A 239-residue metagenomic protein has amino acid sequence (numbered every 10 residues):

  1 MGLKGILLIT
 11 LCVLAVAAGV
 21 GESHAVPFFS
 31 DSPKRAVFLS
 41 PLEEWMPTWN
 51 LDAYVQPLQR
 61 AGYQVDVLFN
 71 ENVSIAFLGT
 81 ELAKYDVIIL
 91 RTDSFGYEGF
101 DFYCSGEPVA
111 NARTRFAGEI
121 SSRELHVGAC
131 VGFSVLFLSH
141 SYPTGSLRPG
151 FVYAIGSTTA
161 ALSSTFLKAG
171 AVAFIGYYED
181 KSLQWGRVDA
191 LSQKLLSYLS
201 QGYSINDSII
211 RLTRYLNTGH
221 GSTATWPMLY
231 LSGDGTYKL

Functional and structural regions predicted by a protein language model:
M1-F28, I88, F166, A171: Secretory targeting signatures
V26-R113: A domain-level signal for caspase-like cysteine endopeptidase catalytic cores and their zymogen-processing architecture
M46-N50, T80, A129-S134, T158 (+2 more regions): Extracytoplasmic/periplasmic, Sec-exported soluble proteins
P57-Q64, E124, G170, G202: Glycine-centered loop/turn motif at secondary-structure junctions
Y97-G176: Cysteine protease catalytic core and zymogen-processing segment of caspase-like enzymes
F151, I155-L239: Active-site-proximal C-terminal subdomain of hydrolase catalytic domains
